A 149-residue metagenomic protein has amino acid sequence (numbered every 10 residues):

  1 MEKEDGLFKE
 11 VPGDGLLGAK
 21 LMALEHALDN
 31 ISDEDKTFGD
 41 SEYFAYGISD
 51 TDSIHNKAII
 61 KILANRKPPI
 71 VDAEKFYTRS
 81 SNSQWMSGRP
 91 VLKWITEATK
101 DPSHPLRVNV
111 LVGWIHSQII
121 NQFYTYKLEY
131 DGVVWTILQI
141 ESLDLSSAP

Functional and structural regions predicted by a protein language model:
M1-R107, L111-N121, L143-P149: Flexible low-complexity loop/turn motifs enriched in small/helix-breaking residues
F123-A148: Short beta-strand edge/turn micro-motifs at domain boundaries
